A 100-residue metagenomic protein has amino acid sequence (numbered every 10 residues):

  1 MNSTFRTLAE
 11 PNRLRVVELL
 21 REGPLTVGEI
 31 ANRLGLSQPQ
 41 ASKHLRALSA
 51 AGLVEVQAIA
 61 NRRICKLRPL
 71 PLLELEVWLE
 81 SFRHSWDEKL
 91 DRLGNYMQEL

Functional and structural regions predicted by a protein language model:
M1-N2, L100: Absolute protein N-terminus
N2-P39, R62-L73: N-terminal helix-turn-helix DNA-binding core of bacterial DNA-binding proteins
P24, L34, Q38, L45 (+3 more regions): Short amphipathic alpha-helical/adjacent loop interface patches that line ligand and macromolecule-binding sites
N32, K43, S49-A50: Alpha-helical residues within the helix-turn-helix
A50-A60, I64-K66: Beta-hairpin "wing" of winged helix-turn-helix
L73-L100: Amphipathic alpha-helical dimerization/coiled-coil segments that flank or bridge DNA-binding/regulatory modules
